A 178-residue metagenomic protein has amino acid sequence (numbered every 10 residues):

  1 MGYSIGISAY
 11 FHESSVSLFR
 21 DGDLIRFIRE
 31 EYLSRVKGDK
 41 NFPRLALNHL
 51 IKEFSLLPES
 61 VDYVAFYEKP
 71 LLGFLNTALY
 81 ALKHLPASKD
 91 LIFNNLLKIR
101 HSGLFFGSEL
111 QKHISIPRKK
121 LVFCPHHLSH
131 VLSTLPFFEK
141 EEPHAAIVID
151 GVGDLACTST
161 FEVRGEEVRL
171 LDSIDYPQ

Functional and structural regions predicted by a protein language model:
M1-Q178: Short acidic/glycine-rich loops and adjacent helix/strand connectors that line catalytic pockets where negatively
